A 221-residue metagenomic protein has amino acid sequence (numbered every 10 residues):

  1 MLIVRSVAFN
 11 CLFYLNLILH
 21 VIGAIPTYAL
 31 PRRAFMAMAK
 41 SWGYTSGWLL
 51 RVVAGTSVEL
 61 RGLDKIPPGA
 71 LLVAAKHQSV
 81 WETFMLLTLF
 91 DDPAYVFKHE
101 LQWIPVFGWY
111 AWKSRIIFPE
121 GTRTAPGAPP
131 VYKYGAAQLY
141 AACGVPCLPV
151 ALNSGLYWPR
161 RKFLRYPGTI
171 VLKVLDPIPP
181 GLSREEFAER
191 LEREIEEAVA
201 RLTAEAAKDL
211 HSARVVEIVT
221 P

Functional and structural regions predicted by a protein language model:
M1-H20: Alpha-helical bilayer-embedded segments of polytopic membrane proteins, i.e., transmembrane/intramembrane helices
Y14, I18, L49, A198-L202: Short alpha-helical functional segments enriched in proximate histidine and acidic residues
L17-T45, R51-V53, K65-I116: Catalytic core of membrane glycerolipid acyltransferases/transacylases, capturing the structured, soluble-facing
A54-T56, L60: Membrane-helix interfacial anchor on the cytosolic side
L60, V73, Y95-V96, L172-V174: Generic preference for hydrophobic
L63-I66, L164-R165: A short beta-turn/loop motif at secondary-structure boundaries
I117-P221: Non-catalytic C-terminal accessory region of glycerolipid acyltransferases and related lyso-lipid remodeling enzymes
